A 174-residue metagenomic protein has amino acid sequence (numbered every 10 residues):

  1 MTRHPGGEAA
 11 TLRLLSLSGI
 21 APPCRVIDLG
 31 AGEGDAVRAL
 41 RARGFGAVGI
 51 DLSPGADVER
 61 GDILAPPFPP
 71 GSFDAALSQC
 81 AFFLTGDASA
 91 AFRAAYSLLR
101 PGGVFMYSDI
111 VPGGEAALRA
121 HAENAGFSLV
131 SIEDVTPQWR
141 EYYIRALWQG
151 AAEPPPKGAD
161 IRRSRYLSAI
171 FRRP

Functional and structural regions predicted by a protein language model:
H4-P22: Conserved alpha-helix/loop element of class I SAM-dependent methyltransferases that forms part of the SAM/SAH-binding
I27-A65: Class I SAM-dependent methyltransferase SAM/SAH-binding core
L64-A76: A short acidic, Gly/Pro-enriched loop at the edge of an enzyme's catalytic core that lines a small-molecule cofactor
A75-D87: A short SAM/SAH-binding and catalytic strip from SAM-dependent methyltransferases
S89-V104: A short glycine-rich, Lys/Arg-flanked "PGG" loop and its adjoining helix->strand segment in the class I
G113-G126: Short alpha-helix
E133-P174: Conserved Class I S-adenosyl-L-methionine
